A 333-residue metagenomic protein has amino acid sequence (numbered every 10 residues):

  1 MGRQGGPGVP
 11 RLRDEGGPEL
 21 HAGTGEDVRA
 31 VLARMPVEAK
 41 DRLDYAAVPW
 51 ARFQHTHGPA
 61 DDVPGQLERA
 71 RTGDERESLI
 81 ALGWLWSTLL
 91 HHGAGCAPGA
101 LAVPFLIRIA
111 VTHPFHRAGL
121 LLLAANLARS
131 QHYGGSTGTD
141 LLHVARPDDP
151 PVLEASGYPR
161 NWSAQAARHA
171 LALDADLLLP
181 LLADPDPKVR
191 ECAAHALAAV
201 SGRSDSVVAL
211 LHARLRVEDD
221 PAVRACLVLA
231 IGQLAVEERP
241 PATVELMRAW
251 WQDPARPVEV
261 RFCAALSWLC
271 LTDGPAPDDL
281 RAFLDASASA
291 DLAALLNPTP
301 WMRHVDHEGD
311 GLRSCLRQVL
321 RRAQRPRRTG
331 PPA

Functional and structural regions predicted by a protein language model:
G2-R76: N-terminal "cap/leader" segments of large eukaryotic alpha-helical scaffolds
A46-G58, L79-A97, L121-S130, Y158-R168 (+4 more regions): Structural detector for internal amphipathic alpha-helices that build alpha-solenoid repeat scaffolds
A60-L67, C96-I109, Y133-L141, L171-L181 (+3 more regions): Amphipathic alpha-helical scaffolding segments comprising HEAT/armadillo-like alpha-solenoid repeats
P64-R71, S87, I107-R108, L179-P180 (+5 more regions): Amphipathic alpha-helical repeat scaffolds
E68-R71, E75-F115: N-terminal interaction modules that seed assembly of large macromolecular complexes
R71, V111, A183, A198 (+4 more regions): Alpha-solenoid HEAT/Armadillo repeat architecture
G73-D74, T112-R117, P185-P187, E218-A222 (+2 more regions): Short inter-helical turns and helix N-cap capping residues of alpha-solenoid HEAT/ARM repeat scaffolds
L121, N126-L178: Acidic, serine/threonine- and proline-enriched intrinsically disordered linkers and terminal tails in large eukaryotic
